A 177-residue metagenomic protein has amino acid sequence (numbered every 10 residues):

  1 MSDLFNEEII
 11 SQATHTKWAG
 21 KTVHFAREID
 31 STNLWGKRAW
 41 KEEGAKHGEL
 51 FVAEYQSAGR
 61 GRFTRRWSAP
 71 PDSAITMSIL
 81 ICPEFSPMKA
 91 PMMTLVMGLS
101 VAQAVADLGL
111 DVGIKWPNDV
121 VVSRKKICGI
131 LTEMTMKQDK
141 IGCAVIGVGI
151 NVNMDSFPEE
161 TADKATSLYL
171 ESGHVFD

Functional and structural regions predicted by a protein language model:
M1-L4, W18, S86-P87, M92-V112 (+1 more regions): Long, positively charged amphipathic alpha-helical accessory segments at protein N-termini or as interdomain linkers
M1-Q103, C128: N-terminal lobe of the biotin/lipoate ligase/transferase fold
